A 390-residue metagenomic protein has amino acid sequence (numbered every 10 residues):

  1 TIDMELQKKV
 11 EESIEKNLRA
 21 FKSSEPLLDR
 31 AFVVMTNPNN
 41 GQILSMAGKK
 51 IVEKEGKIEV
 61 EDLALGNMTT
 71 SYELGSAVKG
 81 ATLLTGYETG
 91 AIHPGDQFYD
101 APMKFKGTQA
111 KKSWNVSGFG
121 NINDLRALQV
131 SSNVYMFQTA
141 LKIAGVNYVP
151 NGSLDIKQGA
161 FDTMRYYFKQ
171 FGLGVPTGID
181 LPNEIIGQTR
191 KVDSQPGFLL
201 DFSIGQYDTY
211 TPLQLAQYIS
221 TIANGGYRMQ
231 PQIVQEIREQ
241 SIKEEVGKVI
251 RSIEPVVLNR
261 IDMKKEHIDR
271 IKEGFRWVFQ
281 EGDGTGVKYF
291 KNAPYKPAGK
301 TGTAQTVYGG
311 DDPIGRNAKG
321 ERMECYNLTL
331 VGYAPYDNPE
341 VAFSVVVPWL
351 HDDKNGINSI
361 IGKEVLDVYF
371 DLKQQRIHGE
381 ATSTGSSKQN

Functional and structural regions predicted by a protein language model:
T1-A20, T382-N390: N-terminal leader/targeting segments and the immediately adjacent pre-domain N-terminus
I2-L6, E25-L74, A81-V347, K388-N390: Beta-lactam-recognizing serine transpeptidase/beta-lactamase-like catalytic domain environment
K9-E12, T163, R270, I360-V368: Long, highly charged amphipathic alpha-helices
S13-K22, I51, N147, K373: Structural motif corresponding to the C-terminal cap of alpha-helices
I14, L18, A140, F275 (+2 more regions): Hydrophobic residues within well-ordered, non-membrane alpha-helices that form the packing/core of soluble catalytic
S23, R228, G284, D371 (+1 more regions): Charged, solvent-exposed alpha-helical segments that act as regulatory interaction surfaces
E244, V249-S252, V256, S359-N390: Short, gly/Ser/Thr-rich active-site loops of penicillin-recognizing serine hydrolases
H351-D353: Short beta-strands and strand-coil junctions in structured, solvent-facing domains, enriched
